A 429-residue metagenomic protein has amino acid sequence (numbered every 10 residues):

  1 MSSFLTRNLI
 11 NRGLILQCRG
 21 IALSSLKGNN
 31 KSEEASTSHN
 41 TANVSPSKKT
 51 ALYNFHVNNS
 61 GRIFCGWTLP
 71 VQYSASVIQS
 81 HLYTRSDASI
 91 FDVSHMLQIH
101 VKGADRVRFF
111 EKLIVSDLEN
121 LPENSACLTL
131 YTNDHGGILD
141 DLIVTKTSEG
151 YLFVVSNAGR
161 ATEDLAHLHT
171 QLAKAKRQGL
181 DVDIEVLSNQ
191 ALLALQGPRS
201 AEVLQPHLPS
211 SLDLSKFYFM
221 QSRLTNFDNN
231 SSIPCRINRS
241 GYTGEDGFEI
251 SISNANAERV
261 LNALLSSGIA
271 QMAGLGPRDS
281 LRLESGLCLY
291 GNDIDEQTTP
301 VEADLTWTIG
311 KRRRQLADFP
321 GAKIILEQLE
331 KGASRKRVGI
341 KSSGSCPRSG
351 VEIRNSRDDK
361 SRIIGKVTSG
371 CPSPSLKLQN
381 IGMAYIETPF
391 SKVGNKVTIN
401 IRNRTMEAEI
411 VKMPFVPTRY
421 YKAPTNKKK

Functional and structural regions predicted by a protein language model:
S2-C18, A22-C65, L69-Q72, S148-G150 (+1 more regions): Conserved, structured C-terminal
V57-I90, T132-I138: N-terminal flexible segment immediately upstream of the FAD-binding catalytic core in FAD-dependent oxidoreductases
Y73-S74, F109-L113, G350-V351: Short, glycine/acidic-enriched capping/hinge loops at junctions between secondary-structure elements
R85-A175: Extended, compositionally biased flexible segments
